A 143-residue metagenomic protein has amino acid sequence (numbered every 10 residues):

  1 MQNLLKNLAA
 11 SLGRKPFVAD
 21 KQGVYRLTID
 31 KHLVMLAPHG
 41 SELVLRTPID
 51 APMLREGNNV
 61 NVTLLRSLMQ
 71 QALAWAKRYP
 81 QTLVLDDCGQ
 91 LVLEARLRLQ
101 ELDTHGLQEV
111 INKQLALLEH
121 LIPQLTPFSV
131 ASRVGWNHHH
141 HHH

Functional and structural regions predicted by a protein language model:
M1-H39, A74-R78, D86, H143: Charge-rich, low-complexity N-terminal segments
M1-L5, N61-L65, L107: Generic alpha-helical secondary structure
L27, L45-T47, L93-A95: Short hydrophobic/aromatic-rich beta-strand segments that constitute the beta-sheet cores of beta-sandwich/beta-barrel
D30, V34-R55: Short, well-structured hydrophobic secondary-structure segments
R46-P48, R55-N59, D103-L107: A short, polar/proline- and glycine-enriched secondary-structure boundary/capping micro-motif
A51-V92: Short, internal acidic amphipathic alpha-helical interface segments that mediate docking to partner proteins
L64-A76, L97-V130: Ampiphathic alpha-helical segments that act as solvent-exposed interaction surfaces
T126-H143: Short, highly charged C-terminal tails/helix-capping segments
